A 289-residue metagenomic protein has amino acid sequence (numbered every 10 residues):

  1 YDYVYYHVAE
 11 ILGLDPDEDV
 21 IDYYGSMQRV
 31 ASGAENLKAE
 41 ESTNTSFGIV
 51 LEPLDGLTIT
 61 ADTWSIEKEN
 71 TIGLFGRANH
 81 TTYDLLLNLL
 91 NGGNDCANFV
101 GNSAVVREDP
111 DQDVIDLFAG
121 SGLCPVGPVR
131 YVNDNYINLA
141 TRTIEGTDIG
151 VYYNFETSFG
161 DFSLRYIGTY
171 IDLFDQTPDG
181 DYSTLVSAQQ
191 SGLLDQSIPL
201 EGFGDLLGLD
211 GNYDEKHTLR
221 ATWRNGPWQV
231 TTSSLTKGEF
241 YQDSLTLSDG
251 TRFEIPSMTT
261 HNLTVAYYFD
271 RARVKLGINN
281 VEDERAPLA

Functional and structural regions predicted by a protein language model:
Y1-T60, V132-T147, G211-E215: Outer-membrane beta-barrel signature, preferentially recognizing the C-terminal barrel domain of Gram-negative
N36, S46-V50, D62, G150-Y152 (+3 more regions): Outer-membrane beta-barrel architecture
D55-I59, F159-F162, P227-T231, R271-L276: Repeated loop/turn-to-beta-strand initiation elements of outer-membrane beta-barrel proteins
T58, E67-E69, D172-D175, S234-L245 (+1 more regions): C-terminal beta-signal and adjacent terminal beta-strands/loops of Gram-negative outer-membrane beta-barrel proteins
W64-S244: Gram-negative outer-membrane beta-barrel transporters
D210, E254, R285-A289: C-terminal beta-signal and terminal closure region of outer-membrane beta-barrel proteins
G226-W228, S257-L263, Y268-V274: A short pocket-lining beta-strand/turn micro-motif at the edge of beta-sheets
S244-F253: Short, surface-exposed loop/helix-turn segments at secondary-structure junctions that function as lids/hinges flanking
